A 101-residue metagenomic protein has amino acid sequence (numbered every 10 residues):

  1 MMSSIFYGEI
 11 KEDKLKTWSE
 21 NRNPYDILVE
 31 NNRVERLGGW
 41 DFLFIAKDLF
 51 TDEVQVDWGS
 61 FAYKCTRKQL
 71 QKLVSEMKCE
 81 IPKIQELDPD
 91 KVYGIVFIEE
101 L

Functional and structural regions predicted by a protein language model:
M1-V92, E100-L101: Acidic (Asp/Glu-rich) sequence patches and key acidic residues that form negatively charged surfaces used
